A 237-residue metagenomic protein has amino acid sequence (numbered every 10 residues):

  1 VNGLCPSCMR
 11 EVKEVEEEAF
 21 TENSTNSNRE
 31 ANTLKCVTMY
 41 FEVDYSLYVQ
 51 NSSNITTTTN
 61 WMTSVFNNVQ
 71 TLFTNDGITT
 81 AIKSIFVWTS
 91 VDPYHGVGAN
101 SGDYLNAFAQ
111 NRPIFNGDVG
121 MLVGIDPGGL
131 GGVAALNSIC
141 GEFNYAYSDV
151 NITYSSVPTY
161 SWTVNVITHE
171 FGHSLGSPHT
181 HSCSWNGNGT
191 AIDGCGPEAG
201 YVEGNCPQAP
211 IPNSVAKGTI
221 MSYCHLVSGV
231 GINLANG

Functional and structural regions predicted by a protein language model:
V1-V43, I55: Propeptide (latency) domains of metzincin metalloproteases
R29-G237: Extracellular (secreted or membrane-anchored) zinc-dependent metallopeptidases, primarily metzincins but also closely
